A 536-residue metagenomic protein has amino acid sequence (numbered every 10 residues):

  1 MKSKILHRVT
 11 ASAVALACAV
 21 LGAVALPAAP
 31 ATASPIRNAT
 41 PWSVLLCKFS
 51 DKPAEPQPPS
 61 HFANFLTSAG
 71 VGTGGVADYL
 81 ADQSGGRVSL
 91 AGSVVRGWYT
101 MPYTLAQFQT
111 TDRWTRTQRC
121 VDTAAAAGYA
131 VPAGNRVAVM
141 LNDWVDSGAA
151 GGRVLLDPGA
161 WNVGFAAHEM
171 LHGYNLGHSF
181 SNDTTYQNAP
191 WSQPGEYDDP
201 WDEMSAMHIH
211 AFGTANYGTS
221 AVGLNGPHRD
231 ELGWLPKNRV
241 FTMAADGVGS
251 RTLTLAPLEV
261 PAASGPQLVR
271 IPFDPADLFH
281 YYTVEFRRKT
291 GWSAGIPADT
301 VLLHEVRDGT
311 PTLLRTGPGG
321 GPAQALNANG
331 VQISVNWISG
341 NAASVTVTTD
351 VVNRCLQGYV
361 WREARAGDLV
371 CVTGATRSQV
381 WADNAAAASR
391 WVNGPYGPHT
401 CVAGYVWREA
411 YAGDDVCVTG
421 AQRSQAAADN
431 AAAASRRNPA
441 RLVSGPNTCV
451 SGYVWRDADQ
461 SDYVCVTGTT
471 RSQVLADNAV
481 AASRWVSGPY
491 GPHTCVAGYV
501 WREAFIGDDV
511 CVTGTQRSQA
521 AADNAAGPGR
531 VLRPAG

Functional and structural regions predicted by a protein language model:
M1-A33: Secretory targeting and sorting signals
S34-W161, T184, T349: Zn2+-dependent metallopeptidase catalytic core
K48-S50, A54-P56, G151-L156, A160 (+1 more regions): Non-catalytic C-terminal accessory/binding modules of secreted extracellular proteins
D122, A206, Q357, T373 (+8 more regions): Disulfide-rich extracellular modules and peptides
V131, N135-Y281, E285-W292: Extracellular hydrolytic enzyme modules, especially secreted metalloproteases of the metzincin/thermolysin-like class
V352-G358, G397-G404, G445-G452, G491-G498: Disulfide-braced loops of extracellular cysteine-rich modules
Y359-A366, Y405-A412, Y453-Q460, Y499-I506: Extracellular, cysteine-rich, disulfide-stabilized repeat modules with beta-strand cores
A366-V372, A412-V418, Q460-V466, I506-V512: Short, disulfide-bonded extracellular cysteine-rich repeat modules
